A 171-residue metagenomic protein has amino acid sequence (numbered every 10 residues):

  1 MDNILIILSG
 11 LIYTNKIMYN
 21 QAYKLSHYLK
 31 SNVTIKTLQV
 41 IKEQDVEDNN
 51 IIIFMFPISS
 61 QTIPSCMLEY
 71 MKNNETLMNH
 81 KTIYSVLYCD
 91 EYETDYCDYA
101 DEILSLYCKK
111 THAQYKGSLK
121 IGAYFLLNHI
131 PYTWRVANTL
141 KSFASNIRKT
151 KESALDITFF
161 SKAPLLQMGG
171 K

Functional and structural regions predicted by a protein language model:
D2, L8, Y13, V40-H112: Helix-loop-strand module that forms the ligand-binding subsite of alpha/beta enzymes
D2-K30: N-terminal beta1-alpha1 ligand-phosphate binding loop
K16-Y19, D95-D98, H129-P131: Short, solvent-exposed loop/turn segments at secondary-structure boundaries
Q21, C66, T139: Charged catalytic carboxylate motif
A22-V33, S105, K109-A113: Short helix-loop-beta junction
S31-K42: A short beta-strand-loop structural module common to alpha/beta enzyme folds
I121-K171: Glycine-rich phosphate/pyrophosphate-binding loop and the adjoining helix
